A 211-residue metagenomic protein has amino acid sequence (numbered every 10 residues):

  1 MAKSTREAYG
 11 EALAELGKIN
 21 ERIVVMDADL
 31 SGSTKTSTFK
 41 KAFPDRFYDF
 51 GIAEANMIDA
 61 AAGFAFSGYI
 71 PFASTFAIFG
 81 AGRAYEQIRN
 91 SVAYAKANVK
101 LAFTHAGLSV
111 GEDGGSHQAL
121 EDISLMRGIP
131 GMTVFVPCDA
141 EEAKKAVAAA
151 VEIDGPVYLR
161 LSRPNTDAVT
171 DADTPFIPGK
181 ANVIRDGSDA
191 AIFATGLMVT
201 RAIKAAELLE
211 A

Functional and structural regions predicted by a protein language model:
M1-R160, N165, P175: Thiamine diphosphate
A14-E15, A181-R185: Short boundary motifs at domain starts and secondary-structure transition points
V24-D27, D189-A194: Short hydrophobic beta-strand segments
K35, A168-V169, R201-I203: Short helix/loop capping segments that flank catalytic or ligand/cofactor-binding pockets
R46, T170-D173, K204-E207: Surface-exposed flexible segments
A97, G179, S188: Change "...and in nucleic-acid phosphodiester-cleaving endonucleases..." to "...and in nucleic-acid processing enzymes
R163-V183: Aromatic-enriched
A191-A211: Glycine-rich phosphate/diphosphate-binding loop of Rossmann-like nucleotide-binding domains
